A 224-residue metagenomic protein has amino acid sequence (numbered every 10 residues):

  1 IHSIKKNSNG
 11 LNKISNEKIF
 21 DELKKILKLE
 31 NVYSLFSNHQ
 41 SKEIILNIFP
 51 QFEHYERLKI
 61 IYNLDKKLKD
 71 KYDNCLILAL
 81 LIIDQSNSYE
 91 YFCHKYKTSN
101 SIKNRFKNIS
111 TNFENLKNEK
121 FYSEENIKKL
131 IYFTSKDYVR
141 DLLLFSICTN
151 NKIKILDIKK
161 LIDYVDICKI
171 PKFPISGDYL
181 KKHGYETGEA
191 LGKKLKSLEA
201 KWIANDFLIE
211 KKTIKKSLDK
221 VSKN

Functional and structural regions predicted by a protein language model:
H2-L156: Conserved, hydrophobic alpha-helical core segments of structured domains
L58, K66, D70, S146-N224: Charged substrate- and nucleic-acid-binding regions of tRNA-handling and nucleotidyl-transfer enzymes, centered on
